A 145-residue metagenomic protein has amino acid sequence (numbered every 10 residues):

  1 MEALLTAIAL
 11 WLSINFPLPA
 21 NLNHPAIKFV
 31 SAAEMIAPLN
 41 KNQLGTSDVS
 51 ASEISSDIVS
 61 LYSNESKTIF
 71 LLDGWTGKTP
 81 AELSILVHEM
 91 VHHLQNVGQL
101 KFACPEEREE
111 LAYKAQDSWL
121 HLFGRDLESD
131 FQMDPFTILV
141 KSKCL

Functional and structural regions predicted by a protein language model:
M1-S52: A metal-dependent hydrolase signature that marks the N-terminal structural subdomain at the beginning of catalytic folds
E2-A3, T76-I85, F102-E110: Soluble non-cytosolic domains of exported or imported proteins
A9, S13, L83, V87 (+1 more regions): Non-transmembrane alpha-helical segments in soluble domains of secreted/periplasmic/extracellular proteins
S31-A33, D73-T76, Q99: A mature extracytoplasmic/lumenal domain signature
N40-P80, H93: Active-site scaffold of zinc-dependent metalloenzymes
S84-V97: Active-site recognition of the HExxH zinc-binding catalytic motif
G98, P105-V140: Post-HExxH zinc-binding segment in Zn-dependent metallohydrolases
